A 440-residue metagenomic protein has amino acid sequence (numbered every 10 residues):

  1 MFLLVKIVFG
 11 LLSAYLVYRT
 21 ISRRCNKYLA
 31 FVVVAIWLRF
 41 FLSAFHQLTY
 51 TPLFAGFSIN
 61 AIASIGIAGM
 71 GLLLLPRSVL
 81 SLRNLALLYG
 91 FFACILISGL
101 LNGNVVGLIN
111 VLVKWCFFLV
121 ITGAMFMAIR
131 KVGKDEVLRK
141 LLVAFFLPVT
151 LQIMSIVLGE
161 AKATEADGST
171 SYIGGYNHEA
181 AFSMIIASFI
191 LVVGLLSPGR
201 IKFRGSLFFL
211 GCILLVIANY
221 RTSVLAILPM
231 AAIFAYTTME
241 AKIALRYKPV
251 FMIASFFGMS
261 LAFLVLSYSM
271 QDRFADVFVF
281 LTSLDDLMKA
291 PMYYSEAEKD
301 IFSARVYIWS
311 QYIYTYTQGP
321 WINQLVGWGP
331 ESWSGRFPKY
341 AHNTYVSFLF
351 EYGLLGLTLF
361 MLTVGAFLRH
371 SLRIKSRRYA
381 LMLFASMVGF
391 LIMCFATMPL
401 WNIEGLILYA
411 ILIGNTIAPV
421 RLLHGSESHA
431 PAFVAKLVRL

Functional and structural regions predicted by a protein language model:
M1-L73, I95-N102, S155: N-terminal signal-anchor transmembrane segment
Y28-V34, V79-F92, W115-C116, A124-I153: Interfacial loop-to-transmembrane-helix boundary motif in multi-pass membrane proteins
G56-A68, L82-G99, N104-M127: Aromatic-anchored transmembrane helix interface
E136-K162, G174-E240: Alpha-helical transmembrane segments of multi-pass inner-membrane proteins
M154, I217, A235-M292, T317-G319: A membrane-periplasm/extracellular boundary helix in multi-pass inner-membrane enzymes that assemble envelope glycans
K162, Y294-L355, I403: Long extracytoplasmic/lumenal interhelical loops at the membrane interface of multi-pass membrane proteins
F189-L191, L383-M393, L400-L440: Transmembrane alpha-helices of multi-pass inner-membrane enzymes
E351-L391: Hydrophobic transmembrane alpha-helices and their immediate junctions
